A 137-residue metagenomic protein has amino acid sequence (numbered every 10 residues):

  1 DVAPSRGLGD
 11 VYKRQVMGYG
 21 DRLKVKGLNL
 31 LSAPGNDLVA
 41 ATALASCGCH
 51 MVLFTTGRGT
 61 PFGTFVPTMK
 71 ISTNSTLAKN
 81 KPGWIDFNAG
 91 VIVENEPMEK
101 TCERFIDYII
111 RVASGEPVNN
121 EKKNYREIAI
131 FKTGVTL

Functional and structural regions predicted by a protein language model:
D1-Y12: Single conserved hydrophobic/aromatic residue that forms the stacking wall/gate of nucleotide- or nucleobase-binding
K13, M17, R126-A129: A charged nuclease-like catalytic/ligand-binding cleft shared by nucleic-acid processing domains
V16-K79, G90-E94: Hydrophobic alpha-helical bundle architecture
C47-H50, T55, V66-T68, A89-L137: Extended hydrophobic packing segments that form well-structured cores
W84: Gly/His-enriched, cation/cofactor- and phosphate-binding structural elements
